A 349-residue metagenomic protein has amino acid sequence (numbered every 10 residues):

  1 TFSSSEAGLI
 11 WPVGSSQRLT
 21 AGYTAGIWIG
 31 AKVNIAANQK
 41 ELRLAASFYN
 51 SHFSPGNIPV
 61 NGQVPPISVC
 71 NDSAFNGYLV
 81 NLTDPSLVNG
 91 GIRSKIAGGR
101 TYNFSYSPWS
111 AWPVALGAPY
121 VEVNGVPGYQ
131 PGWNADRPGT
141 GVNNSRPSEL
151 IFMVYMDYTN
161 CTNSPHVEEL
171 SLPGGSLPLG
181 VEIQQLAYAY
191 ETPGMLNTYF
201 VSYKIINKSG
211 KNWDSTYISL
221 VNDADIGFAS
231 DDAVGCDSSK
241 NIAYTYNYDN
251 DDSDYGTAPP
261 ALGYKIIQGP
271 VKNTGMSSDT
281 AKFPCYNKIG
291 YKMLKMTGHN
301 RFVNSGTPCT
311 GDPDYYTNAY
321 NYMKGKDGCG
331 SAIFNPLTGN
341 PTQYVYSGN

Functional and structural regions predicted by a protein language model:
T1-N349: A long-range scaffold signal marking pre-active-site subdomains of enzyme folds
